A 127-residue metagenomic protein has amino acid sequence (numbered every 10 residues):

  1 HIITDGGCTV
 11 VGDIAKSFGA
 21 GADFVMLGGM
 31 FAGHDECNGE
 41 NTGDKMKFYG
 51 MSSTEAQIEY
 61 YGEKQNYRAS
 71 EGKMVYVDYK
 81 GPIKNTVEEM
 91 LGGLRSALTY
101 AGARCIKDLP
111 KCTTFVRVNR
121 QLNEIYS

Functional and structural regions predicted by a protein language model:
H1-T4, T9-S127: Alpha/beta catalytic cores of nucleotide-metabolism and tRNA/nucleoside-modifying enzymes
